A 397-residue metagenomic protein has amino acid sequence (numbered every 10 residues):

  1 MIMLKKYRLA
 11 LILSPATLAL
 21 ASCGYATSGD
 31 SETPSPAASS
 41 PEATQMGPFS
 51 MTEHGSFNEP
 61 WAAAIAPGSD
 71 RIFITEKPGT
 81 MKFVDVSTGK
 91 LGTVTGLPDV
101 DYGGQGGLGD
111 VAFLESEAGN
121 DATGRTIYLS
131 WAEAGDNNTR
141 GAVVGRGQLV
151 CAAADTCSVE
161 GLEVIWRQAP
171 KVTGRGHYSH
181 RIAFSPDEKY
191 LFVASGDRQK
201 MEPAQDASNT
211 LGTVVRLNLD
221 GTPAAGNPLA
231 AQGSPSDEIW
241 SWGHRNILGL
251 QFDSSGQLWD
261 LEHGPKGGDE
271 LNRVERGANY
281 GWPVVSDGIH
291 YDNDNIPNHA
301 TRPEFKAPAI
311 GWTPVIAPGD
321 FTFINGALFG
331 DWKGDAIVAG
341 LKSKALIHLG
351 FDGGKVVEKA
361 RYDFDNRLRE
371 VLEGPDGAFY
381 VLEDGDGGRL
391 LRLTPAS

Functional and structural regions predicted by a protein language model:
I2-I12: Bacterial N-terminal signal peptides that target proteins for export
L20-S22: C-terminal motif of bacterial Sec signal peptides marking the signal peptidase cleavage site
G24-G29, P34-M201, G249, Q257-D260 (+3 more regions): Acidic, Gly/Ser/Thr-rich repeat motifs that build Ca2+-stabilized beta-propeller blades
G92-G106, E160-Y178, L219-W240, W282-T313: Surface-exposed loop and turn segments in beta-propeller and other repeat-based domains that flank or scaffold
A142-A153, A207-D220, V274-E275: Beta-propeller blade signature
F184-Y190, L217-Q232, Q251-Q257: Secondary-structure boundary elements
P235-E270: Repeat-solenoid scaffold signature
H244, K355-P375: Conserved blade-ending motifs and adjacent loop-strand segments that build the rim/top face of beta-propeller domains
